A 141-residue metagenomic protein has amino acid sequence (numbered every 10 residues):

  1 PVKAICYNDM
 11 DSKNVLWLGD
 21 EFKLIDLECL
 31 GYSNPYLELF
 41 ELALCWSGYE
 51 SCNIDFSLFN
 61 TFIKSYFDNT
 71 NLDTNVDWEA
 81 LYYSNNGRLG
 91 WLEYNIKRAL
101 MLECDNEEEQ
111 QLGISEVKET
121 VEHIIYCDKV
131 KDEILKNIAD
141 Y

Functional and structural regions predicted by a protein language model:
P1-L37: Active-site acidic catalytic loop and adjacent metal/ATP-binding pocket of ATP-dependent phosphoryl transfer enzymes
V2, I54, L58, E79: Conserved acidic
Y7-D20, N69, V117, H123 (+1 more regions): Short charge-dense sequence patches
C29-Y32, F56, Y82: Amphipathic, non-membrane alpha-helical segments in soluble helical-bundle scaffolds
P35-E38, F62, V76, R88 (+2 more regions): Alpha-helical structural motif
Y36-N71, N86-C104: Active-site activation/catalytic loop segments of kinase-like enzymes and analogous catalytic loops in related
D73-N85: All-alpha amphipathic helical-bundle segments outside canonical DNA-binding/catalytic cores that form hydrophobic
W91-Y141: ATP/Mg2+ or Mg2+-diphosphate-binding catalytic cores that bind nucleotide phosphates or diphosphates via glycine-rich
